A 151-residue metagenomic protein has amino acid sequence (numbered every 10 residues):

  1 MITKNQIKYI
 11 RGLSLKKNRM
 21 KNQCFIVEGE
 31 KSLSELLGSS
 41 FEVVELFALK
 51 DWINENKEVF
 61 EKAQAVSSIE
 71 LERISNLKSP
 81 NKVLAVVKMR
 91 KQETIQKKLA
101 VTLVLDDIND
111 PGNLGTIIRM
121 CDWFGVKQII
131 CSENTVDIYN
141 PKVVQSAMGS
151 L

Functional and structural regions predicted by a protein language model:
M1-W52, T135-V136: Boundary-proximal intrinsically disordered activation/regulatory segments immediately upstream of a helical core
I26, F47, L84-V86, L103-V104 (+1 more regions): Structural motif
G29, A85, V144: A residue-level signal for conserved active-site and pocket-lining positions in enzyme catalytic cores
G38, Q96-L151: RNA substrate-binding interface of SAM-dependent RNA methyltransferases
F41, K78-K82, K98-A100: Short connector loops at helix/strand junctions that flank enzyme active sites, especially segments positioning acidic
I53-E61, T94-K97: Short loop/helix-cap segments at secondary-structure boundaries that form the rim of catalytic
E61-K91: Glycine/small-residue-rich loop that forms an oxyanion/phosphate-binding "nest" at active or ligand-binding sites
